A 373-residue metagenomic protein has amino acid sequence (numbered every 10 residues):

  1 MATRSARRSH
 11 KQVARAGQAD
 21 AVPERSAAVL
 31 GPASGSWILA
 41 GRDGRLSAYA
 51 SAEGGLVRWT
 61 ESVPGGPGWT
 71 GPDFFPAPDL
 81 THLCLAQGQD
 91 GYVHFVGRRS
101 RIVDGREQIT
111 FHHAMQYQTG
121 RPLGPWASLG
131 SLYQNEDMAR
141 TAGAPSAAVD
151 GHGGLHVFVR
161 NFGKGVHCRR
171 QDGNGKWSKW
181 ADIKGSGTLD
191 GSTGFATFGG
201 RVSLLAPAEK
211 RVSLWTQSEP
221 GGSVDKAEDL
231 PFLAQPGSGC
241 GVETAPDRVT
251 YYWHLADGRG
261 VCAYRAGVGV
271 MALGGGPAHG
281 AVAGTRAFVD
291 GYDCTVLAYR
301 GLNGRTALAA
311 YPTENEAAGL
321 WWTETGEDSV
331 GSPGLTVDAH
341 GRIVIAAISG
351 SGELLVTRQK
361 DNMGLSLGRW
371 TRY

Functional and structural regions predicted by a protein language model:
A2-Y373: A structural motif
